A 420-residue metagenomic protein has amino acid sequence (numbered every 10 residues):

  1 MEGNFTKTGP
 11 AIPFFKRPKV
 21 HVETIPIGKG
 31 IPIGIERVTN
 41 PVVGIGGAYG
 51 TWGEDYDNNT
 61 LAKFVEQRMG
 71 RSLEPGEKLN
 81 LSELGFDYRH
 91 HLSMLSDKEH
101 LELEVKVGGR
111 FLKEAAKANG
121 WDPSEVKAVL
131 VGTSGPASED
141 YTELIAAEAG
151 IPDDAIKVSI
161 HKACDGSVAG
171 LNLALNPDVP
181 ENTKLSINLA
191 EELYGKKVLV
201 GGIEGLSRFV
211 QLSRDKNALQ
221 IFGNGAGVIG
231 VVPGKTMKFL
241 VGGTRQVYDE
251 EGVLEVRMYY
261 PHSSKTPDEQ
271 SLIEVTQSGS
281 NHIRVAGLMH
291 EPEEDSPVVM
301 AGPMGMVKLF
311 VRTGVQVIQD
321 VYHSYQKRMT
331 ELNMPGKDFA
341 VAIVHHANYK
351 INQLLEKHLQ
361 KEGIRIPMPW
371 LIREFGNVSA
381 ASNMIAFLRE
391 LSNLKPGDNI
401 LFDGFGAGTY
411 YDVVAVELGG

Functional and structural regions predicted by a protein language model:
E2-R71, R110, L171-Y259, D268-I273 (+1 more regions): Conserved beta-strand-centric core segments of catalytic alpha/beta enzyme folds
F5, G9-R37, L101, V105 (+9 more regions): Claisen-condensing/thiolase-fold acyl-transfer catalytic domains that form or cleave C-C bonds in fatty acid
P18-N40, G53-E54, H100-G120, S124 (+1 more regions): Hydrophobic pocket-lining "lid/loop/helix" segments that shape and contact the acyl-thioester
G46-A48, D87-H100, A155-I160, R214-K216 (+2 more regions): A short glycine/serine-rich beta->alpha loop
N58-K98: N-terminal structural subdomain of ketosynthase/condensing enzymes
Q67, S82, H91-L95, K117 (+3 more regions): Short polybasic/polar patches that bind polyanions
D122-G135, D154: Membrane helical hairpin/interfacial module
E125-A128, K197, V341, N399: Structural motif
